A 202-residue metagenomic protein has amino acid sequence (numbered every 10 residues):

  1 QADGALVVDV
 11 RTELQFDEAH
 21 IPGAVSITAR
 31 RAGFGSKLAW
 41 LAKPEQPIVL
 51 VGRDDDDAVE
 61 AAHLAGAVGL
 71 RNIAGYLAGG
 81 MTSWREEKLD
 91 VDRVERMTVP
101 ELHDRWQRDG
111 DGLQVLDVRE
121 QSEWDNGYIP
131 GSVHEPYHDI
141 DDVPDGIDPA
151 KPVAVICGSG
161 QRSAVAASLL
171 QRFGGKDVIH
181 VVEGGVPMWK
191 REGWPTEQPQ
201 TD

Functional and structural regions predicted by a protein language model:
A2-L6, E13-D202: Rhodanese-like catalytic fold shared by cysteine-dependent sulfurtransferases and DSP/PTP-type phosphatases
